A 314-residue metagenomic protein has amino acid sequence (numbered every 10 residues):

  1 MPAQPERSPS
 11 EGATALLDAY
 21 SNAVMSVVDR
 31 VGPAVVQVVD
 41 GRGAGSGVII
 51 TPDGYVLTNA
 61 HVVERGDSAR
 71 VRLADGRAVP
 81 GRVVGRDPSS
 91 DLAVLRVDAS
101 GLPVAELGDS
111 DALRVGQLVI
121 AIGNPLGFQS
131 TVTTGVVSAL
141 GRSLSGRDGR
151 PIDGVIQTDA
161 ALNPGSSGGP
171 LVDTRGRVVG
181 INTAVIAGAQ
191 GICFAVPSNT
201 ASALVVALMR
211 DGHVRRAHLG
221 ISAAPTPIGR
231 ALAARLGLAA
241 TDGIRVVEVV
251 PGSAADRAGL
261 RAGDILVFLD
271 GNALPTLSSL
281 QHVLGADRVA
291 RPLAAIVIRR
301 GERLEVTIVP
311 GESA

Functional and structural regions predicted by a protein language model:
M1-D242, G285, G301, E312-A314: Serine-dependent protease modules
Y55, Q117, V172, R177 (+3 more regions): Short, surface-exposed helix/turn micro-motifs that flank interaction/cofactor sites
S90, P103, G169, S253 (+3 more regions): Glycine-centered loop/turn positions within well-structured domains that cap or flank conserved ligand/cofactor-binding
S167-G168, G229-G237, V250-F268, V283: PDZ/PDZ-like domain micro-motif
V206-R215, R257-R261, V267-A314: PDZ-domain C-terminal substructure recognizer with occasional recognition of PDZ-binding tails
G243-E248: Short beta-strand segments of a lipoyl-like beta-sandwich/carrier module
